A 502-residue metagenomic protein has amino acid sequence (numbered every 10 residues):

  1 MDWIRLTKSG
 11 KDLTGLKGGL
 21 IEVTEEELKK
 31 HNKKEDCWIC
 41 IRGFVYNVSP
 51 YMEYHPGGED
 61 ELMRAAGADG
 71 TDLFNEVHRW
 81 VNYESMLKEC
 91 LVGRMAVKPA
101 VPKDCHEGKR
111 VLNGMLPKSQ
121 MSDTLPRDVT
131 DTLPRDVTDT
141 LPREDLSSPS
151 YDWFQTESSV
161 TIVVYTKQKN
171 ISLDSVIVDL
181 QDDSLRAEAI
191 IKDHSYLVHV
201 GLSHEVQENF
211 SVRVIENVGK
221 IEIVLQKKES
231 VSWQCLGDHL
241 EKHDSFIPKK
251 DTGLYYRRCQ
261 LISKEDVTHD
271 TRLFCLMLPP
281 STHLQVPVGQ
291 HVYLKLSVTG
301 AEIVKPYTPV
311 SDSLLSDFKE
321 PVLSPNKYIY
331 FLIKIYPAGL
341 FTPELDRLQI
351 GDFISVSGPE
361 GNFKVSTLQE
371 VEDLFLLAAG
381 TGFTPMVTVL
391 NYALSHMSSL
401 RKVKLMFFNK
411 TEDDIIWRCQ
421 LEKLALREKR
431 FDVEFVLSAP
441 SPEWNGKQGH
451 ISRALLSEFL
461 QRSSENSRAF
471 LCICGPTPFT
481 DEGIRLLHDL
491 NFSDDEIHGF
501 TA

Functional and structural regions predicted by a protein language model:
M1-K167, L180-Q181, D193-V200, E208 (+2 more regions): Histidine-anchored, small-residue-rich loop motif
I39, Y46, V292, I354-S357: Generic structural signal for buried aliphatic residues
S49, H55-G58, V231-Q234, G300-V310 (+3 more regions): Short, Lys/Arg- and Gly-enriched loop/turn segments at beta-strand edges
L133, S232-Y255: Peripheral membrane interaction modules
Q155, K192-N209, E241-S245, Q285 (+4 more regions): Beta-rich interaction modules in large eukaryotic scaffold/regulatory proteins
I162-V164, K402-A502: Reductase modules of NAD(P)H-dependent flavoproteins
D251-F353, N409-T411, S438-P440: Ferredoxin-reductase
F383-M397: Histidine-anchored nucleotide/phosphate-binding helix
